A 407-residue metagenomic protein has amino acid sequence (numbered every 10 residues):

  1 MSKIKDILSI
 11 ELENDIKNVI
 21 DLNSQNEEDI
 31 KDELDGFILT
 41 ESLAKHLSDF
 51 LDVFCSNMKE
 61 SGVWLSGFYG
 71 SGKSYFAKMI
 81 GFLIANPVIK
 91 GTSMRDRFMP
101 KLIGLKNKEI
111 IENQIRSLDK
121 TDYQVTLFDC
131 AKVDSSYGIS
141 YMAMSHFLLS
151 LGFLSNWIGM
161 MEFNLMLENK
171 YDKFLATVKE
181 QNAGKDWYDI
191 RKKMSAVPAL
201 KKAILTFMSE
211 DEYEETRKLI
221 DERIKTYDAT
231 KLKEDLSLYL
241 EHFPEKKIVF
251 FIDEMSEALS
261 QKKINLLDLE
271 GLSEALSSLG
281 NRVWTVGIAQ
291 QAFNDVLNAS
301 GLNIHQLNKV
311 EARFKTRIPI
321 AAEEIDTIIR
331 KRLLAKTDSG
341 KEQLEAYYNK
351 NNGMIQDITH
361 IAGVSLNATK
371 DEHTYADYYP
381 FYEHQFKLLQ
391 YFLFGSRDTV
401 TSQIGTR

Functional and structural regions predicted by a protein language model:
M1-S71, A77-K78, F82-I84, D96 (+5 more regions): Walker A/P-loop-proximal flanking segment of P-loop NTPase domains
M1-V19, L259-L366: The catalytic "switch" region of P-loop NTPases
S56-M58, L118-T121, L240-P244, A275-R282 (+1 more regions): Conserved catalytic network of the ASCE P-loop NTPase/AAA+ motor domain
V63-F68, Y75-S195, P319-I329: P-loop NTPase motor core
A131-S136, S256-E257, Q290-D295, A322-D326 (+2 more regions): Conserved nucleotide-binding/hydrolysis micro-motifs of P-loop NTPases
A183-L232: Long, low-complexity, polar/charged, intrinsically disordered or flexibly structured peripheral segments
L240-K263: Conserved P-loop NTPase "ATPase switch" module shared by AAA+ and STAND
N265, Q343-L344, G353-R407: C-terminal helical "lid" subdomain and adjoining coupling/linker elements of P-loop NTPases
